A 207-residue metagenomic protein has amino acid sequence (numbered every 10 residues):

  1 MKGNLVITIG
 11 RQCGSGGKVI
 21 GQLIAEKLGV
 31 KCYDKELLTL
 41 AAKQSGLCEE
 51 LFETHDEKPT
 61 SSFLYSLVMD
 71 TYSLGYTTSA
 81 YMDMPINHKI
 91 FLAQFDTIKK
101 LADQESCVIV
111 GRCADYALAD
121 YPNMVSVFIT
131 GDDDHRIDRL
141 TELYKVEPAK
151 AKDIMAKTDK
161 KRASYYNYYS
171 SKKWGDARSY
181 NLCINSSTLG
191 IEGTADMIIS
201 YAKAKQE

Functional and structural regions predicted by a protein language model:
K2-V6: Extreme N-terminal starter segment of soluble prokaryotic enzymes
I9-Q22: Glycine-rich phosphate-binding P-loop
K31-A42: Short beta-strand-centered segment that lines the nucleotide-binding/catalytic pocket of NTP-utilizing
A42-S106: ATP-dependent small-molecule kinase phosphotransfer cores that center on conserved nucleotide phosphate-binding segments
E57, S61-L67, Y72, E147-I191: Small-molecule kinase domains that catalyze NTP-dependent phosphoryl transfer to phosphate-bearing small molecules
F95, I191-I199: Short, amphipathic alpha-helical "lid/cap" segments that border enzyme active or binding sites
L101, A114-D120: RNA pseudouridine synthases
D120-E142, E147-A156: Conserved phosphate-donor/acceptor-positioning beta-strand/loop module used by diverse small-molecule
